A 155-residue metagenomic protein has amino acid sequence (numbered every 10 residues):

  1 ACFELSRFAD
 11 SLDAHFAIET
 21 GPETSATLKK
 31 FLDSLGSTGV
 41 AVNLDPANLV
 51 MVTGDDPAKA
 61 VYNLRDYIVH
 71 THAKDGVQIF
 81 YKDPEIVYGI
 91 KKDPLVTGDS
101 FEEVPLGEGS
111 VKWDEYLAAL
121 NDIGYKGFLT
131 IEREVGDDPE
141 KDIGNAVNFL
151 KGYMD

Functional and structural regions predicted by a protein language model:
A1-V42, M51: Active-site acidic/histidine proton-transfer and metal-coordination neighborhood in alpha/beta enzyme cores
F3-S6, D10, K29-L32, G36 (+5 more regions): A structural alpha-helix within SAM-dependent methyltransferase catalytic domains
S11-D13, S37-G39, D66-I68, G124-F128: A general structural motif
A14, E19-E23, D45-L49, A73-Q78 (+1 more regions): Active-site beta-loop-alpha junctions enriched in small/polar residues
F16, D45, T71, L106 (+3 more regions): Conserved, mostly hydrophobic/aromatic
E23-A26, V111, D137-D138: Short alpha-helical
V50-Y125, E140-G144: Gly/Pro-rich active-site loop or hairpin
P139-D155: C-terminal helical cap(s) of enzyme catalytic domains, especially alpha/beta-barrels
